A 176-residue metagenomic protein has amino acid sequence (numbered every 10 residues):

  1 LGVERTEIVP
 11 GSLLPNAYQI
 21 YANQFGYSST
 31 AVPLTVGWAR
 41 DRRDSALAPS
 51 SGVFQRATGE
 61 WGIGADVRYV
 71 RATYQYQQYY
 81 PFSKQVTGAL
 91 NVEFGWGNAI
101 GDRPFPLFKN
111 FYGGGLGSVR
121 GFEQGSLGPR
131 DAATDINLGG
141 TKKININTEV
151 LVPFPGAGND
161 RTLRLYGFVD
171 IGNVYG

Functional and structural regions predicted by a protein language model:
E4-G176: C-terminal outer-membrane beta-barrel translocator/porin domains of Gram-negative envelope proteins and their
